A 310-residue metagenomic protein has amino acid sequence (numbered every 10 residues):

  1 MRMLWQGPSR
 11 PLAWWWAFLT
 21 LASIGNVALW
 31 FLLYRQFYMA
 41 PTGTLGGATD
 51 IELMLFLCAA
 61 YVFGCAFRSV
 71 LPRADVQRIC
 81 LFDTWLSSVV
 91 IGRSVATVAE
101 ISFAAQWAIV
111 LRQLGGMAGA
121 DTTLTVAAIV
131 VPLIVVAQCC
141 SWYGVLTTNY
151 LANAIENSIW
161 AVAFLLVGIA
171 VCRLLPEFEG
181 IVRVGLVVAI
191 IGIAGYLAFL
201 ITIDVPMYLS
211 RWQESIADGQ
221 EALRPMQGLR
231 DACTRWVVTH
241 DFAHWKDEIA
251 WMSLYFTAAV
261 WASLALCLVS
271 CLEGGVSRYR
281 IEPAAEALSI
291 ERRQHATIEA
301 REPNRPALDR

Functional and structural regions predicted by a protein language model:
P8-G43: First transmembrane helix
S23-L33, V167-D309: C-terminal transmembrane-bundle signature of multipass membrane proteins, characterized by strong activation on
W30-A40, S69-V76, R93-V126, V135-V145 (+1 more regions): Internal transmembrane alpha-helix with an interfacial aromatic "cap," most often the third helix
L45-A60, M117-V131, G180-A189, P283: Membrane-interfacial loop-to-transmembrane alpha-helix junctions, especially the N-terminal start
V62-R78, L133-L151, L197-R211, Q227-H244: C-terminal ends of transmembrane alpha-helices and the immediately adjacent extracellular/lumenal or cytosolic loop
I79-G92, N149-I159: Non-cytosolic membrane-interface motifs at loop->transmembrane helix junctions
D83-V98, A243-S253: Short aromatic-rich membrane-water interface segments that cap or initiate transmembrane helices in multi-pass membrane
L146-G180: Extracellular-loop-to-transmembrane junctions of the mid-late helices
